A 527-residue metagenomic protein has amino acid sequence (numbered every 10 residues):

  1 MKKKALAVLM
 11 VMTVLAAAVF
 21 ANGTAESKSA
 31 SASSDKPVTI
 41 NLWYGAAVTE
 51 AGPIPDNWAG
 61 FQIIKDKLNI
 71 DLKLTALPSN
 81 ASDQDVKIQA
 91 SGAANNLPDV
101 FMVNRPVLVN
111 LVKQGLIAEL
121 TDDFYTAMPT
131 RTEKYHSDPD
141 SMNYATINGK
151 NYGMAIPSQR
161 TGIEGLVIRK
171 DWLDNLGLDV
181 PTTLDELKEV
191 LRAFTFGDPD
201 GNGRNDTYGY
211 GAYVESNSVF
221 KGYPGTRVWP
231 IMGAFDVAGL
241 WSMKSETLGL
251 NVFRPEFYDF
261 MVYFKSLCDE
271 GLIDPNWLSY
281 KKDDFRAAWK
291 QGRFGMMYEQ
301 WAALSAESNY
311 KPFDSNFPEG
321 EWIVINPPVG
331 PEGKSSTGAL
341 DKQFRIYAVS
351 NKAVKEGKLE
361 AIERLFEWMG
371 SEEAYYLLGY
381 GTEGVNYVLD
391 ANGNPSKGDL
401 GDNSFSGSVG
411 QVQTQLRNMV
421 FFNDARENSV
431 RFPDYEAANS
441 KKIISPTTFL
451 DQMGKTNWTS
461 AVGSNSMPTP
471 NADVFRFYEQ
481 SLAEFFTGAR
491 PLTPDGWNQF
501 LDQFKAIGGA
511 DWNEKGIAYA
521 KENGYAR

Functional and structural regions predicted by a protein language model:
M1-K2, K65-I70, A94-N95, F196-N202 (+3 more regions): Secondary-structure transition/capping motifs at alpha-helix termini and the adjoining loop/turn into the next element
K3-V8, A18-E186, P224-D236, L248-L250 (+3 more regions): Conserved N-terminal structural module of periplasmic/extracytoplasmic solute-binding proteins
A46-N57, D174-V180, V214-I273, L304-D341: Extracytoplasmic/periplasmic substrate-binding proteins
I63, W289, E299-A302: Long, His/Glu/Asp-enriched segments that create or flank divalent metal/ion-associated functional microenvironments
D99-M102, G295-E299: Paired acidic/hydrophobic, glycine-rich loop segments that form the ligand-binding mouth/hinge of periplasmic-binding
E119-S137, N143, D179, P199 (+5 more regions): Short, solvent-exposed loop/beta-turn-alpha elements that line the ligand-binding surface or hinge of extracytoplasmic
T146-Y223, W241-A288, R293, M297 (+3 more regions): Helix-loop-helix "hinge/cap" segment bordering the ligand-binding cleft or interdomain interface
R364-T487: Conserved small-residue motifs centered on glycine
